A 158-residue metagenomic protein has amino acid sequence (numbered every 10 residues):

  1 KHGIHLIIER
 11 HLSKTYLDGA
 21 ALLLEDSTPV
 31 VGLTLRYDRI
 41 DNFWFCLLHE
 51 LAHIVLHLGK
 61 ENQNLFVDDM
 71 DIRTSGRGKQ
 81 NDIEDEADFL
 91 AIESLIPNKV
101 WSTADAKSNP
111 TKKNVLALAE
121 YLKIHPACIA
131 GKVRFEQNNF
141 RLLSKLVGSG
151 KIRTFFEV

Functional and structural regions predicted by a protein language model:
K1-V158: Active-site hotspot residues in diverse enzymes, especially metal/ion-binding acidic/histidine motifs
